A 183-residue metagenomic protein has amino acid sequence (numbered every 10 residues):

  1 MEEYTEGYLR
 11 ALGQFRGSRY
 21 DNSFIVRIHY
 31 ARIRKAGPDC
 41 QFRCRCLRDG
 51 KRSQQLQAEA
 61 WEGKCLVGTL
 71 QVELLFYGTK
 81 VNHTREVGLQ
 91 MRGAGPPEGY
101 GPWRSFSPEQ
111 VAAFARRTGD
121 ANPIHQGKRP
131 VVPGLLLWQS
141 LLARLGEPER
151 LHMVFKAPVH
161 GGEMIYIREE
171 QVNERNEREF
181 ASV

Functional and structural regions predicted by a protein language model:
M1-R34, T79-R150: Hot-dog-fold acyl-thioester-processing enzymes
E2-E6, S23-Y100, V159-V183: HotDog/MaoC-like acyl-thioester-processing domains
E73, A115, V154: Residues in well-ordered beta-strands of folded domains
L145-M164: A conserved acidic, glycine/proline-rich C-terminal tail/linker
